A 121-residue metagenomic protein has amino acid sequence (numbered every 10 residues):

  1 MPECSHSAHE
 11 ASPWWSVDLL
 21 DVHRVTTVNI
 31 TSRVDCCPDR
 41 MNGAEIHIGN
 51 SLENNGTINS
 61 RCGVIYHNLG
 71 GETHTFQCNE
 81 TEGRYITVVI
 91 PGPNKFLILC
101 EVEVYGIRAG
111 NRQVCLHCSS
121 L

Functional and structural regions predicted by a protein language model:
M1-C4, C115-H117: Intrinsic disorder/low-complexity segments
C4-W14, V22-H23, V34-A109: Trp- and acidic/polar-enriched beta-sheet ligand-binding modules for extracellular glycan and matrix recognition
G43, R112-L121: Activation corresponds to long, low-complexity, non-globular regions
